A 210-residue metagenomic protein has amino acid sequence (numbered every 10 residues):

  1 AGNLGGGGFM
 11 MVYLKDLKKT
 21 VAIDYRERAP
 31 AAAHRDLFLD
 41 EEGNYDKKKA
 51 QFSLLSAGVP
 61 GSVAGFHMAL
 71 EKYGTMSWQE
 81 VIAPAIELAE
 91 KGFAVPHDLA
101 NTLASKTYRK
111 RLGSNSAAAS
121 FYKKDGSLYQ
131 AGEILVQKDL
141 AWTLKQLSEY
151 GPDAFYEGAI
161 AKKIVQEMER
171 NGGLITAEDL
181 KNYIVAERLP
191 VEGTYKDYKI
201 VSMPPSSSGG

Functional and structural regions predicted by a protein language model:
A1-Y150, F155-E157, A161-S207: Noncatalytic scaffold domains of N-terminal-nucleophile
G210: Flexible, polar/acidic helix-loop-strand segments at domain edges
